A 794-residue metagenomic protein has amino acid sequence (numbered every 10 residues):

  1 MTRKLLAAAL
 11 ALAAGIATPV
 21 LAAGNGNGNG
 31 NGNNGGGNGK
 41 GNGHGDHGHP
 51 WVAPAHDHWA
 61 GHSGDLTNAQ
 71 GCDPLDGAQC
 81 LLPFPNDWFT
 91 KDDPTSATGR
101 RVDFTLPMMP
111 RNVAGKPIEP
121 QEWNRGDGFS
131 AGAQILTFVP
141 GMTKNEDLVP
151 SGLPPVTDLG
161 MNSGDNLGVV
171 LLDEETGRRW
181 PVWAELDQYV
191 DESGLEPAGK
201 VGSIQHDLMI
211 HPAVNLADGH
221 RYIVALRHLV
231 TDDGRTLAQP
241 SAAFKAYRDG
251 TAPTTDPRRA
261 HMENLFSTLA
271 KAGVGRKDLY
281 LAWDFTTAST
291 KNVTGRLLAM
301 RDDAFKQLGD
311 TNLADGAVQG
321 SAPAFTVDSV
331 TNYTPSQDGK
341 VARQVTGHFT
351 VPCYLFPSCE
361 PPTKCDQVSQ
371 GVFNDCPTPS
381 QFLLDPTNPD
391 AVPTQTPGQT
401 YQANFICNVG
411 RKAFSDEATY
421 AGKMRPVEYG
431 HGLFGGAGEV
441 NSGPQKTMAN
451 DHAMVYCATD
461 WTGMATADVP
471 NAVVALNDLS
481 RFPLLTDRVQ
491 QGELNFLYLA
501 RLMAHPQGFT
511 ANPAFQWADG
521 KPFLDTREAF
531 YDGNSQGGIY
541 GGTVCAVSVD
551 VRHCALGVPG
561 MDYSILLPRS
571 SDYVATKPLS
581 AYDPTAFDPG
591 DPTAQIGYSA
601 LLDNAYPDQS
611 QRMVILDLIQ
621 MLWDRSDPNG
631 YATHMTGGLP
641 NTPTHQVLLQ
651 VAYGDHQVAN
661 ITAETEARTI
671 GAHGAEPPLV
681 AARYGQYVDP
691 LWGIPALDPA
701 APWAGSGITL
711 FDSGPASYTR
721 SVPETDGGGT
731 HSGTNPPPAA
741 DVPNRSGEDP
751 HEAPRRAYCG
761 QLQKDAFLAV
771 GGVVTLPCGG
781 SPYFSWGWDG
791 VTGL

Functional and structural regions predicted by a protein language model:
T2-L21: Gram-negative bacterial Sec-dependent N-terminal signal peptides
A22-K40, H49-W51: Cleaved targeting-peptide boundary
H47-P362: Acidic, low-complexity Ser/Thr/Gly/Pro-rich repeat segments typical of extracellular/periplasmic and surface-exposed
K200-R227, T231-D232, A391, G398-S442: A conserved hydrophobic secondary-structure block that centers on an alpha-helix together with its immediately flanking
Y280, D525-E528, N641-V647: Short, proline-enriched alpha-helix->beta-strand connector loops that line the catalytic pocket of alpha/beta-hydrolase
C359-P361, C365-Q402, E417-A518: Cap/lid segment of the alpha/beta-hydrolase catalytic domain
G422, L484, R488-Q491, H553-L794: C-terminal subdomain of alpha/beta-hydrolase-fold enzymes, centered on the catalytic histidine and its supporting
A514-S570: Primarily recognizes the serine-hydrolase "nucleophile elbow" in alpha/beta-hydrolase and SGNH/GDSL folds
